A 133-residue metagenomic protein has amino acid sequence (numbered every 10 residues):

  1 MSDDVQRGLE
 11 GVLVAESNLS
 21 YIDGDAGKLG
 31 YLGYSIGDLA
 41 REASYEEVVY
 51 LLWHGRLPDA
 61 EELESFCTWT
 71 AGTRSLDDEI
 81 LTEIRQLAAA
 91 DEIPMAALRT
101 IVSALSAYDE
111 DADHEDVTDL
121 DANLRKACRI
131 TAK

Functional and structural regions predicted by a protein language model:
M1-K133: Hydrophobic alpha-helical bundle cores within soluble ligand-binding/oligomerization subdomains
